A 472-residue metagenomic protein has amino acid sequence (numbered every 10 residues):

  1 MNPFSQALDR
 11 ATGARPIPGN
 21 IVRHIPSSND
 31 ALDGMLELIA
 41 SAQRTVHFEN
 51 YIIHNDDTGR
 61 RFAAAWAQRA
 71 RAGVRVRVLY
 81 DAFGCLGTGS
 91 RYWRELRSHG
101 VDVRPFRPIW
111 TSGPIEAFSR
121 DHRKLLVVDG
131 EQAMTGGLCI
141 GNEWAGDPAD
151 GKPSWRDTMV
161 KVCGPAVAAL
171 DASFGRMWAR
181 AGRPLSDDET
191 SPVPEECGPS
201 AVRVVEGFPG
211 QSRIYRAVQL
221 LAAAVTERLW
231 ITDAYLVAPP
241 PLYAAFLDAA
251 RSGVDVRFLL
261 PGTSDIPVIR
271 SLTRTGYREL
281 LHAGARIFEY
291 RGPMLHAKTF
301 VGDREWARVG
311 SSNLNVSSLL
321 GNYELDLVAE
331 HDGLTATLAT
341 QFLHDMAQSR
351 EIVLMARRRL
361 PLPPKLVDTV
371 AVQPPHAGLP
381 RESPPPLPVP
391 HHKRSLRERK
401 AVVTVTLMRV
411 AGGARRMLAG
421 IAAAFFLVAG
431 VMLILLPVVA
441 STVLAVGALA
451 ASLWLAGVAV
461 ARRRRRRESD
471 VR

Functional and structural regions predicted by a protein language model:
M1-R462, R467-R472: Charged, low-complexity intrinsically disordered terminal segments
